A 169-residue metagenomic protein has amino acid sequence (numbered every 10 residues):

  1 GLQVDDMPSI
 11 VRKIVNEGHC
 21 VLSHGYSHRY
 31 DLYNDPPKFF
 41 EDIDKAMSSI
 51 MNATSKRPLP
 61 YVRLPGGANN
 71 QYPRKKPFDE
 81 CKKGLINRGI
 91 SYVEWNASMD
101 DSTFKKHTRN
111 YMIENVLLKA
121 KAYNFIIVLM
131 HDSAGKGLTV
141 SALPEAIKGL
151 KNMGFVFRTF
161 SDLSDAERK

Functional and structural regions predicted by a protein language model:
G1-L59, L64, G149, V156 (+1 more regions): Active-site beta->alpha N-cap acidic-glycine motif
G1-M7, N16-C20, L32-N34, F104-H131 (+2 more regions): Accessory recognition modules or surfaces
G1-Q3, S27, G66-A68, S98-D101 (+1 more regions): Active-site-proximal loop/turn and secondary-structure-junction residues that shape catalytic pockets, frequently
P8-R12, D79-K83, P144-I147: Short amphipathic alpha-helical segments and helix-helix/interface helices
R29-T54, N70-F125, T139-S141: Alpha-helical scaffold elements lining the catalytic groove of polysaccharide deacetylases
G135-K169: C-terminal domain-boundary segment and adjacent tail
